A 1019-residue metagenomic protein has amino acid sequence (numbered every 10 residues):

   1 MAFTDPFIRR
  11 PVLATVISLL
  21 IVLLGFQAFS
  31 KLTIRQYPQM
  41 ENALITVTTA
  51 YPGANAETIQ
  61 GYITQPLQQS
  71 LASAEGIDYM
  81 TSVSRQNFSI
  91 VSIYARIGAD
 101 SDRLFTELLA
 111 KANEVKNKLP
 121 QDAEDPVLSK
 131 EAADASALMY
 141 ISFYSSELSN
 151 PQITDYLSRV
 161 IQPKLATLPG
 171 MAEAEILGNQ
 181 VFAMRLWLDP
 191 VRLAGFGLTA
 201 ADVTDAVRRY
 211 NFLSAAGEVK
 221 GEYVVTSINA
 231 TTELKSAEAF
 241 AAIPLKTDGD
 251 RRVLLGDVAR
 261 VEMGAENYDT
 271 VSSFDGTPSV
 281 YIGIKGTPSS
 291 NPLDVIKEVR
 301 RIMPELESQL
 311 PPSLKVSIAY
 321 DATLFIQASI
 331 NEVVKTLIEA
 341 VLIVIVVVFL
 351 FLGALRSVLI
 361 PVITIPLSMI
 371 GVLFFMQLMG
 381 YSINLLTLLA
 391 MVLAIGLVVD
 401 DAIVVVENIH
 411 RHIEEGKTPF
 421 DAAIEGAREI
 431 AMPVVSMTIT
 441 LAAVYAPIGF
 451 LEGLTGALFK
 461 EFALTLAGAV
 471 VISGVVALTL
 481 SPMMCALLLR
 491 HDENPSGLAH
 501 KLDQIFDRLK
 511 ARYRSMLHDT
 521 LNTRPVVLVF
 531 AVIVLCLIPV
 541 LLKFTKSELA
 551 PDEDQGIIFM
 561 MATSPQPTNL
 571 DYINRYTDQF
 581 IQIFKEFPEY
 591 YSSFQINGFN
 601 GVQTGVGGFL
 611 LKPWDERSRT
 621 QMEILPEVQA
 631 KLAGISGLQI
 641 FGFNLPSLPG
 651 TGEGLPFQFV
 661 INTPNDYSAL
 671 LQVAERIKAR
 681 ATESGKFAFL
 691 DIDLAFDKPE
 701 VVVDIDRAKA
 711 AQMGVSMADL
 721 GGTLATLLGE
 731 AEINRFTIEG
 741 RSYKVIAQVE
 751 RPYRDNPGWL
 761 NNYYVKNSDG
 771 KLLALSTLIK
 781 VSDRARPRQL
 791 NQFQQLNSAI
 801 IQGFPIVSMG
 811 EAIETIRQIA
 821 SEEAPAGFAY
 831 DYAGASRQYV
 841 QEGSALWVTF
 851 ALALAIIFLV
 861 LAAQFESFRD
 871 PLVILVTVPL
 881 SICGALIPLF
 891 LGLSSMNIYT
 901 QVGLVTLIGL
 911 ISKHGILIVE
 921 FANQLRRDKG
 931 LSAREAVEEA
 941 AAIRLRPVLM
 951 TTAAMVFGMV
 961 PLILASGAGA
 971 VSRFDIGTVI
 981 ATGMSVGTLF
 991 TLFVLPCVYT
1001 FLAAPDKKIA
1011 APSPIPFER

Functional and structural regions predicted by a protein language model:
M1-K31, I430, L498-L549, F609 (+3 more regions): Signature of alpha-helical transmembrane segments and their immediate interfacial
T4-R9, T33, Y37, T64 (+21 more regions): Alpha-helical membrane-interface segments at transmembrane helix boundaries
P6, Y37, T48, I90 (+11 more regions): Extracytoplasmic/periplasmic membrane-proximal domains and adjacent transmembrane bundles of envelope biogenesis
V12-L13, Q27-K118, D122-D125, P151-G178 (+4 more regions): Extracytoplasmic/periplasmic
G25-K31, K315, L342-R411, T418 (+7 more regions): Hydrophobic transmembrane alpha-helices and their membrane-interface caps in long multi-pass transport proteins
I34-I45, T81-N87, D122-E147, E175-V181 (+10 more regions): Flexible hinge/switch segments at interdomain interfaces of large molecular machines
Q68-M80, G98-S129, D134-A135, Q162-M171 (+11 more regions): Short helix C-cap/helix-to-loop transition motifs enriched in small/turn-promoting residues
I395-I409, A431-F450, A457-A499, G607 (+6 more regions): Transmembrane alpha-helices and their membrane-interface boundaries in multi-pass membrane transporters and channels
